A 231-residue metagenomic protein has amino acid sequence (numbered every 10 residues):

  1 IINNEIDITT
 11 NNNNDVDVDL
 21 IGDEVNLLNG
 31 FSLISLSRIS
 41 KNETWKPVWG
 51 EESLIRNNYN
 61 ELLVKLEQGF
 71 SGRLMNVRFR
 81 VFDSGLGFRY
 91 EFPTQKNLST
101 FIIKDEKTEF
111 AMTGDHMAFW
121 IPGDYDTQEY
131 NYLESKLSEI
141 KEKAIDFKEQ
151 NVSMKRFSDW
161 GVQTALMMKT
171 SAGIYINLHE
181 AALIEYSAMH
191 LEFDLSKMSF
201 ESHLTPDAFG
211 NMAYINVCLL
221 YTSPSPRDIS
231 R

Functional and structural regions predicted by a protein language model:
I1-N3, F82: Mature N-terminal, pre-catalytic/accessory segment of carbohydrate-active enzymes
N4-Q68, M117-P122: A low-complexity, Ser/Thr/Gly/Pro-enriched, surface-exposed linker/loop concept that marks segments flanking
N4-T10, F70-M75, N97-S99, A172-L178 (+1 more regions): Short, surface-exposed beta-strand/loop "edge" segments at domain boundaries and coil↔beta transitions
V48-W49, R73-N76, P93-K96, Q150-M154 (+2 more regions): Short alpha-helical segments and helix-capping/turn motifs at coil-helix boundaries
N57-G114: Acidic, contiguous internal or C-terminal segments within carbohydrate-active enzymes that form a structured patch used
F110-H116, D124-F193: Extended, low-hydrophobicity, Ser/Thr/Pro/Gly-biased non-transmembrane segments
E149, A188-N211: Ser/Thr/Asn(+Pro)-rich, low-complexity disordered segments
Y221-S230: Single conserved hydrophobic/aromatic residue that forms the stacking wall/gate of nucleotide- or nucleobase-binding
